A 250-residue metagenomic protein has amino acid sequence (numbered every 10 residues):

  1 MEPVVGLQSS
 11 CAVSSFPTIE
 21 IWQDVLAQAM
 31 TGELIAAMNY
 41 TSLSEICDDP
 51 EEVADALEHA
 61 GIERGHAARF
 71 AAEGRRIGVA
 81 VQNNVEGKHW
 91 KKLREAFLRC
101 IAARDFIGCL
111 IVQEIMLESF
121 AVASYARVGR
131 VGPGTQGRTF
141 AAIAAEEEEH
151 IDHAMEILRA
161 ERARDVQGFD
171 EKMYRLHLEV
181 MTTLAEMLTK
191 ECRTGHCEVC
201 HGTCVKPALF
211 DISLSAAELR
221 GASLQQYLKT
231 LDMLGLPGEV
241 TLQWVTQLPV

Functional and structural regions predicted by a protein language model:
M1-V250: Non-heme di-metal
